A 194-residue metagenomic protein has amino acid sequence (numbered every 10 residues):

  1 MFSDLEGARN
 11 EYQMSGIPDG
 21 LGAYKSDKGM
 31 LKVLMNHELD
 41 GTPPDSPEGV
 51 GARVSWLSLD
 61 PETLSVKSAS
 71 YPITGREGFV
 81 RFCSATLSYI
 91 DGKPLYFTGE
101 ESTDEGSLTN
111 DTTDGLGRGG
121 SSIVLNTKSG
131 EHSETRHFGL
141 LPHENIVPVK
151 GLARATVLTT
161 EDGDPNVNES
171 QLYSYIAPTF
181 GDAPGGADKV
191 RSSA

Functional and structural regions predicted by a protein language model:
M1-A194: Sequence/structural signature of beta-propeller domains
